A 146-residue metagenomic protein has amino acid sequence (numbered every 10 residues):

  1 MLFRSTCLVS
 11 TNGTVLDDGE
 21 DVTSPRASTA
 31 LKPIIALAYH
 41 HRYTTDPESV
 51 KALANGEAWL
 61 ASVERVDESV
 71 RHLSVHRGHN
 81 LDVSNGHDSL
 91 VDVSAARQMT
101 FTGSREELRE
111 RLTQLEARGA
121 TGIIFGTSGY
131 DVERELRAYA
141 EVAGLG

Functional and structural regions predicted by a protein language model:
M1-Q114: An alpha-helical appendage that flanks or caps ligand/catalytic pockets
R118-G119: Structural motif
S128: Flexible loop residues that form catalytic and substrate-binding hotspots at small-molecule/glycan-binding clefts
V132-G146: C-terminal helical cap(s) of enzyme catalytic domains, especially alpha/beta-barrels
